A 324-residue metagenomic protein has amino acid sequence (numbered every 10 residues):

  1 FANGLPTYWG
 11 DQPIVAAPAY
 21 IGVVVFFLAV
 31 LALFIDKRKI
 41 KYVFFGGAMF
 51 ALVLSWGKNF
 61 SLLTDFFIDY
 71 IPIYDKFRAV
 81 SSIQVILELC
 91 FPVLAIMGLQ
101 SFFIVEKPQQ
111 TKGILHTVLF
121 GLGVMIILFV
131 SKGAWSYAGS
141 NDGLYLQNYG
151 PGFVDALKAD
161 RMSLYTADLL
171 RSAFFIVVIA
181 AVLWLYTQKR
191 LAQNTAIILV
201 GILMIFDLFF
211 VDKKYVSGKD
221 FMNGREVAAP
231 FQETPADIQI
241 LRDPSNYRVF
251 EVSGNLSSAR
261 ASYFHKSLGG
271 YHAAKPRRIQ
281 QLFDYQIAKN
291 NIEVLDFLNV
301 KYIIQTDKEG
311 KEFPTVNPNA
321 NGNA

Functional and structural regions predicted by a protein language model:
F1-S55, L89-C90, F102-K107, L199 (+2 more regions): Segments forming glycine/polar-rich beta-alpha architectures that bind adenosine-containing cofactors
F1-W9, P13, F27-L28, R161-A167 (+2 more regions): Soluble catalytic regions of membrane-associated enzymes that act on cell-envelope and secretory-pathway components
A2-P6, V24, F60-I71, G150-A156 (+2 more regions): Active-site-adjacent bridging/hinge elements
F34, Y186, I240-R242: N-terminal cationic-hydrophobic initiation segments that often serve targeting/anchoring roles
D36-E233: Contiguous transmembrane helix-bundle modules in multi-pass membrane proteins
